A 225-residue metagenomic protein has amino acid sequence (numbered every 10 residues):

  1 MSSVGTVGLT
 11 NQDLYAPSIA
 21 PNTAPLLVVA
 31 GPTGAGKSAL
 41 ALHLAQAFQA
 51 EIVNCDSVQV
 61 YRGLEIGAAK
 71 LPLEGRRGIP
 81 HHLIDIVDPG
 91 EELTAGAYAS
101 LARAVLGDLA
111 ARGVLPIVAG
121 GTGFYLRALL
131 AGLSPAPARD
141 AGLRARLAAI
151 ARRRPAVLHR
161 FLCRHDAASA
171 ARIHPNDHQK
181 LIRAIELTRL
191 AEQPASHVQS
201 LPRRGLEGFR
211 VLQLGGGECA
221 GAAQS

Functional and structural regions predicted by a protein language model:
M1-S225: Phosphate/pyrophosphate-binding catalytic cores of soluble transferases and nucleic-acid-acting enzymes
